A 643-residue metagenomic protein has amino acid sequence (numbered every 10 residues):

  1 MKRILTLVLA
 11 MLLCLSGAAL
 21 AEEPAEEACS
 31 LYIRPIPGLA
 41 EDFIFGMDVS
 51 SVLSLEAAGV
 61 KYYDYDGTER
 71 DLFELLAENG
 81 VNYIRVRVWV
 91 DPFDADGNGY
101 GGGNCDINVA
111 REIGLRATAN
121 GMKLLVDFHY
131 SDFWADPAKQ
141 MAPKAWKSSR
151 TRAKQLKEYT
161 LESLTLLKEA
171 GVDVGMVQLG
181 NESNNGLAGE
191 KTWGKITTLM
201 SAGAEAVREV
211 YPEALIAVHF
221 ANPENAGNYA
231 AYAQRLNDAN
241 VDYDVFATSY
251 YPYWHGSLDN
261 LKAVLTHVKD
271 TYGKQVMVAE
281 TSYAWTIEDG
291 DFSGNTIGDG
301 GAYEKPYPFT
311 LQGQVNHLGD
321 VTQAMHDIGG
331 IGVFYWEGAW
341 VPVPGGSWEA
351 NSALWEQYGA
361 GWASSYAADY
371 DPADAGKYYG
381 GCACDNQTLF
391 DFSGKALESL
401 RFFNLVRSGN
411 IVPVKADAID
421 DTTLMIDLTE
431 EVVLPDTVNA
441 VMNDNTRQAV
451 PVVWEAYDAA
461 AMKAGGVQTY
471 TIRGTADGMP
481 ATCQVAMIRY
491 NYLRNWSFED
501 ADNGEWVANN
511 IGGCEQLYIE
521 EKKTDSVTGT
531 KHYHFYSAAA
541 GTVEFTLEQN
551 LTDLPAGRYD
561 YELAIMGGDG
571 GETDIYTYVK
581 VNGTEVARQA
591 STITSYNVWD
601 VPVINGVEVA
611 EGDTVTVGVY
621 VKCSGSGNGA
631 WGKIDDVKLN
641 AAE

Functional and structural regions predicted by a protein language model:
I33-F45, V49, I488-G513: Extracellular carbohydrate-recognition regions
T68-F133, W193-A214, L261-L265, K269-T271: Aromatic-lined substrate-binding rim segments of carbohydrate-active enzymes
D71, E499-Y533: Extracellular glycan-recognition surfaces and repeat-rich motifs
G99-Y100, C105-V109, A135-N237, V241 (+2 more regions): Active-site cleft segment of glycoside hydrolase catalytic domains centered on the general acid/base Glu
H267, T286-I297, P308-G319, A324 (+1 more regions): Aromatic-rich peripheral "rim/lid" segments of glycoside hydrolase catalytic domains that contact and position glycan
P413-T446: Solvent-exposed, low-complexity, repeat-rich "mucin-like" stalks and linkers
D444-Q484: Serine/threonine-rich, repeat-prone extracellular segments and beta-strand-based repeat modules of secreted/surface
N582-T614: Extracellular carbohydrate recognition and processing domains and analogous Trp-centered ligand-binding platforms
